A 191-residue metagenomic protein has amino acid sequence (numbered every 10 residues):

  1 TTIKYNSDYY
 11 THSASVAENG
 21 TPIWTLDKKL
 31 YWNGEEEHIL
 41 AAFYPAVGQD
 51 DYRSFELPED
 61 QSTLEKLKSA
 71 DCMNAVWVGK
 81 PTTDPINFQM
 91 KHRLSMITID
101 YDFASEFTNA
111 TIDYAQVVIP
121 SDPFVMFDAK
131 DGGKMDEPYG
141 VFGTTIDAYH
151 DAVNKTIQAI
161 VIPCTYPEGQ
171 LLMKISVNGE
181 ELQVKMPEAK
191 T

Functional and structural regions predicted by a protein language model:
T1-N109, V153-Q158, P163-P167, V177-P187 (+1 more regions): Short, low-hydrophobicity acidic/polar segments
T1-T2, E106-F142: Short, ordered, surface-exposed loop/turn motifs in non-cytosolic proteins
S13, A17, E137-N154: Extended, solvent-exposed segments with strong compositional bias
Q170: Short, surface-exposed ligand- or partner-binding patches at beta-edge/loop junctions that are enriched in aromatics
M173: Short, structured surface segments that line ligand/substrate-binding pockets
